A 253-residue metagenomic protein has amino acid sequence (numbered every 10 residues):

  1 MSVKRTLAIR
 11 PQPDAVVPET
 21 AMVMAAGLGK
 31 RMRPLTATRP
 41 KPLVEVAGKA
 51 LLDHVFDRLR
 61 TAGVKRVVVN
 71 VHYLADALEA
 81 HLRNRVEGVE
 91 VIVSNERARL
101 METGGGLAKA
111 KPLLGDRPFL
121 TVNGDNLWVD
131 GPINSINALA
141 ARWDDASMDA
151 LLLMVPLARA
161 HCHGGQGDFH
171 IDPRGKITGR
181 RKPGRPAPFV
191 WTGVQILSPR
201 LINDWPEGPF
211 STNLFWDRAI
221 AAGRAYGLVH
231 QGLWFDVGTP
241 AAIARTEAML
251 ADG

Functional and structural regions predicted by a protein language model:
S2-V23, R31, K49-N123, V129 (+3 more regions): Conserved N-terminal catalytic core of the sugar/cofactor nucleotidyltransferase
P13-V16, A37, L113, D144 (+1 more regions): Short, flexible hinge/linker loops that cap or flank conserved catalytic cores
T38-L51: Short catalytic helix/loop segments, enriched in acidic residues and glycine and frequently bearing histidine
Y73, L151-D168: Short beta-strand-to-loop element that shapes/binds the nucleotide-sugar donor at the catalytic cleft/hinge
N84-E87, K109, A138-L139, G167-P173 (+1 more regions): Short, hinge-like loop/turn segments at secondary-structure boundaries
F119-L120, L127, G131-D145, L157-H161 (+1 more regions): Catalytic-core segments of class I nucleotidyltransferases/pyrophosphorylases that form NMP-activated intermediates
